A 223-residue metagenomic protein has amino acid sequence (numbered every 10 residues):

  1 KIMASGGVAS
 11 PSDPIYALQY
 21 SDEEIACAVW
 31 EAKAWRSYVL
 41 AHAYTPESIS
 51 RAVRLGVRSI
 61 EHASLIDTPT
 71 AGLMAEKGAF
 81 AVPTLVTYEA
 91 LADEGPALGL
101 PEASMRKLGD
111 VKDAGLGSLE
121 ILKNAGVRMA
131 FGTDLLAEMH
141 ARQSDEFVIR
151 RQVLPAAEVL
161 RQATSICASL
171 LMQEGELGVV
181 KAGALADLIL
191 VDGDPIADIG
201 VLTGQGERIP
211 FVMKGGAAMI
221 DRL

Functional and structural regions predicted by a protein language model:
I2-G117, A125, L135-A137, S169-L171 (+1 more regions): Active-site core of metal-dependent hydrolases
A34, Y38, G99-A103, V111-P195: His/Asp/Glu-enriched, well-ordered alpha-helical/loop segment that forms or immediately abuts the divalent-metal
P195-V201: Short, Lys/Arg- and Gly-enriched loop/turn segments at beta-strand edges
Q205-E207: Short, small/polar residue-rich loop motifs at catalytic or cofactor-binding pockets
V212: Short aromatic-centered micro-motifs
